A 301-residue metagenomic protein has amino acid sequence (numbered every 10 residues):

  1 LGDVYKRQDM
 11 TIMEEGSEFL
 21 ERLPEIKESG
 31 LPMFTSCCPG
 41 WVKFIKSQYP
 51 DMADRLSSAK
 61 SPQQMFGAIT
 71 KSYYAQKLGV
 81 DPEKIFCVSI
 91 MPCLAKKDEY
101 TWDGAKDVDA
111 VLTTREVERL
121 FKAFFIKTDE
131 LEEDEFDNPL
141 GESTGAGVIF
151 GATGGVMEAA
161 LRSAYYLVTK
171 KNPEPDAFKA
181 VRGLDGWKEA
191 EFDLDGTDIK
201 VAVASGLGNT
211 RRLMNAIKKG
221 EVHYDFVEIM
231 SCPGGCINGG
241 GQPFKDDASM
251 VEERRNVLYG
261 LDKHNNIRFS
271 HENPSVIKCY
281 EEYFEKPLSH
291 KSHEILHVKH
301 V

Functional and structural regions predicted by a protein language model:
L1-Y5: Short, small-residue-biased leader/transition segments that mark boundaries at the very start of proteins
K6-S17, C38-G40: A conserved beta-strand->alpha-helix junction
M13-L31: Charged, often glycine-rich, active-site loop that binds/positions anionic groups
C37, L56-M65, A152: Active-site nucleophile and cofactor-binding loops and adjacent substrate-binding regions of central metabolic enzymes
F44-D54, S143, G196: Gly-rich Lys/Arg/Thr-decorated short loops/hinges at beta-loop-alpha junctions or inter-strand turns that position
V80-C87: Short beta-strand/loop segments at the ligand-binding rim of alpha/beta enzyme cores
L94-V301: Redox cofactor-anchoring modules in respiratory/redox and cofactor-processing assemblies
